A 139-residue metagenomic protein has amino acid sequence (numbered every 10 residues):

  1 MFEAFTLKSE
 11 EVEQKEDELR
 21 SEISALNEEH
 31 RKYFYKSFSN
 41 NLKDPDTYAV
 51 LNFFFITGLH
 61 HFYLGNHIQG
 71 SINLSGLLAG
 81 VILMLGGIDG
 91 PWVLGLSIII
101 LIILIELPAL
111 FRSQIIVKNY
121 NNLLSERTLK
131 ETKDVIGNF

Functional and structural regions predicted by a protein language model:
M1-A49, N73-F139: Transmembrane helix recognition focused on a "late"/terminal membrane span
F53-F62: A short amphipathic helical element positioned immediately N-terminal to and/or at the very start of a transmembrane
H61, Q69-G70: Alpha-helical transmembrane segments and their helix-entry boundary regions
